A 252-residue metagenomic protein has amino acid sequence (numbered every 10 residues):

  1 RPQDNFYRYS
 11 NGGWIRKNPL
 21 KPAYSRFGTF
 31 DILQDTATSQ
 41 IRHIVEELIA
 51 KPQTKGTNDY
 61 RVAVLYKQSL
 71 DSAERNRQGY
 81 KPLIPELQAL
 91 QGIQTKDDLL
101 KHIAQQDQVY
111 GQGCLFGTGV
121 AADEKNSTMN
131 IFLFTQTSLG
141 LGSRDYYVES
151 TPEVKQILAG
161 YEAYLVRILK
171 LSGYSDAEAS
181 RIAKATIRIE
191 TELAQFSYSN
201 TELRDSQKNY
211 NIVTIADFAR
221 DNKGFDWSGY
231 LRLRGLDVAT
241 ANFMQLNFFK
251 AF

Functional and structural regions predicted by a protein language model:
R1-P2, A251: Short intrinsically disordered, low-complexity coil segments enriched in acidic
P2-D4, Y9-E74: Active-site-surrounding "flap" and adjacent substrate/cofactor-binding loops of secreted or lumenal enzymes, prototyped
E47-F252: Noncatalytic, helix-rich "gating/capping" subdomain that lines the substrate-entry/channel surface of large enzyme
